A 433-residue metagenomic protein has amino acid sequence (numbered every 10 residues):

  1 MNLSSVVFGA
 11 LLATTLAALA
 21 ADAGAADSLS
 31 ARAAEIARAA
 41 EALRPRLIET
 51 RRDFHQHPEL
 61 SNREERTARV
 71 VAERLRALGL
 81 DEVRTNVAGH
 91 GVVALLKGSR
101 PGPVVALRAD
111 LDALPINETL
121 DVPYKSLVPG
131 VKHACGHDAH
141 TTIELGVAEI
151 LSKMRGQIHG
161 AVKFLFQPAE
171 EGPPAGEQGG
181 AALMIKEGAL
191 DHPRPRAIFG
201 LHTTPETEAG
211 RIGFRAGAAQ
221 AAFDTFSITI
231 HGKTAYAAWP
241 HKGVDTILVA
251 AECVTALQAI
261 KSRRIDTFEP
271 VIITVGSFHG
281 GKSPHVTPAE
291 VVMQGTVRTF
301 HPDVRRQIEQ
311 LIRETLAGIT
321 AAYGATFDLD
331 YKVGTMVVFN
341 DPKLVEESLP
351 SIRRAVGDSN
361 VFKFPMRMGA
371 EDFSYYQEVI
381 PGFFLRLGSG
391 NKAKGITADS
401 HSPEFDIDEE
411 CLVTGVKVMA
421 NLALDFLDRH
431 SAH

Functional and structural regions predicted by a protein language model:
V7-A18: Bacterial N-terminal signal peptides
A23, D27-S28, L248-H433: Metal-dependent amide/peptide-bond hydrolase catalytic core, centered on the "pita-bread" metallohydrolase fold
D27-H133, T142-G160: Acidic/His- and Gly-rich active-site-bordering loop/insert found across diverse amide/peptide-bond hydrolases
F54, A94, L107, H137 (+8 more regions): Divalent metal-coordination and catalytic microenvironments
D81, P195-R196, P381: Conserved acidic residues
D110-P123, G217-T229, S389-I396: Acidic-glycine-rich active-site phosphate/pyrophosphate-binding loop
V122-K132, D138-A139, G156-F278, K282-P288 (+1 more regions): Histidine/acidic-residue-rich, glycine-tolerant segments that coordinate divalent metal ions
